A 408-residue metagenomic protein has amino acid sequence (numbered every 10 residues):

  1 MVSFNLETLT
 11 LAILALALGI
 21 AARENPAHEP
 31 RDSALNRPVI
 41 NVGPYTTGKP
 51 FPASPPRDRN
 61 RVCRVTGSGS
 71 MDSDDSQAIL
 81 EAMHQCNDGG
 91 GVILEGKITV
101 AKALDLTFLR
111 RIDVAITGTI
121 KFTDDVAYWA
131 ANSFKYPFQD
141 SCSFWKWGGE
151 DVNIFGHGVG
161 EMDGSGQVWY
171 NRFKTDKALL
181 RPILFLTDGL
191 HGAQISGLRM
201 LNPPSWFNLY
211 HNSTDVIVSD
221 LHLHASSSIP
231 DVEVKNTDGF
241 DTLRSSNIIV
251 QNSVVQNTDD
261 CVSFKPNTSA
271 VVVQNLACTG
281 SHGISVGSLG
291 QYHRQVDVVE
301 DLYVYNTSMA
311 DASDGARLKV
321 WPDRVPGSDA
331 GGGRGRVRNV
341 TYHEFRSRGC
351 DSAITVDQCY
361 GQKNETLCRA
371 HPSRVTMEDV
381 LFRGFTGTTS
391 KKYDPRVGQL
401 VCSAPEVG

Functional and structural regions predicted by a protein language model:
V2-S196, S205, H211, I217-V232 (+2 more regions): Extracellular "leader-to-stem" segments immediately downstream of a signal peptide or signal-anchor in secreted/lumenal
D125-K146, E161-T187, R199-L201, S205-Y210 (+2 more regions): Glycine- and acidic/polar-rich repeat regions and solenoidal domains
